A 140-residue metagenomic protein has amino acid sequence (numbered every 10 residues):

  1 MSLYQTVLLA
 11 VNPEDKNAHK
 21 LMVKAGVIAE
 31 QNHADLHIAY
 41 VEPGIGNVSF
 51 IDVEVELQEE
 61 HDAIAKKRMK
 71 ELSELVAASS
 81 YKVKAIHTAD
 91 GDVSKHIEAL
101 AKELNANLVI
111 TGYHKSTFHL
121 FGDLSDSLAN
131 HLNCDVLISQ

Functional and structural regions predicted by a protein language model:
M1-S2, A77-V109, K115: Structural beta-alpha unit
S2-D52, H131: Small/aliphatic-rich secondary-structure junction motif
A10, M69, E74-K84: Mobile, glycine- and charge-enriched loop segments and immediately flanking short secondary-structure elements within
A25, L72, I97: Aromatic/hydrophobic pocket-lining residues that form π-stacking "cages" and hydrophobic walls in ligand
V27, K102-Q140: Gly/Ser-rich helix-loop-strand patches that form or flank binding pockets for ribonucleotide-derived cofactors
A34-D35, Y81, A106, C134: Short glycine/serine/threonine/alanine-rich loop segments
V55-K67: A short acidic, glycine-rich active-site loop that binds or catalyzes chemistry on phosphate/adenosine moieties
